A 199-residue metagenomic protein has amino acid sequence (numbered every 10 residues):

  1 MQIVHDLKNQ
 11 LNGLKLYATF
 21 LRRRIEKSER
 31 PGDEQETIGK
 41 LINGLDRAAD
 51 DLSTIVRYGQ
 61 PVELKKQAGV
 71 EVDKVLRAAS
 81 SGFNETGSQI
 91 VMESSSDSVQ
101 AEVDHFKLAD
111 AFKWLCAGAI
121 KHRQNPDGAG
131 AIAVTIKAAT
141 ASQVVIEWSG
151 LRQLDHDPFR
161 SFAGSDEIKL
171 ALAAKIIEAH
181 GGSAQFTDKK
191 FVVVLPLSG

Functional and structural regions predicted by a protein language model:
M1-N12: Conserved phosphoacceptor histidine of two-component systems
G13-P31: Conserved C-terminal segment of the DHp
L16-Y17, E34-Q89: Conserved DHp (HisKA) dimerization/phosphotransfer helix of two-component histidine kinases, i.e., the long coiled-coil
Q89-V99, F106, A139: Conserved catalytic submotifs in the C-terminal HATPase_c
A129-S142, S149: Short beta-strand/loop element within the Bergerat-fold HATPase_c
A141-L170: Glycine-rich/acidic phosphate-handling loop/turn and adjacent ATP-lid/helix of nucleotide-binding kinase/ATPase domains
